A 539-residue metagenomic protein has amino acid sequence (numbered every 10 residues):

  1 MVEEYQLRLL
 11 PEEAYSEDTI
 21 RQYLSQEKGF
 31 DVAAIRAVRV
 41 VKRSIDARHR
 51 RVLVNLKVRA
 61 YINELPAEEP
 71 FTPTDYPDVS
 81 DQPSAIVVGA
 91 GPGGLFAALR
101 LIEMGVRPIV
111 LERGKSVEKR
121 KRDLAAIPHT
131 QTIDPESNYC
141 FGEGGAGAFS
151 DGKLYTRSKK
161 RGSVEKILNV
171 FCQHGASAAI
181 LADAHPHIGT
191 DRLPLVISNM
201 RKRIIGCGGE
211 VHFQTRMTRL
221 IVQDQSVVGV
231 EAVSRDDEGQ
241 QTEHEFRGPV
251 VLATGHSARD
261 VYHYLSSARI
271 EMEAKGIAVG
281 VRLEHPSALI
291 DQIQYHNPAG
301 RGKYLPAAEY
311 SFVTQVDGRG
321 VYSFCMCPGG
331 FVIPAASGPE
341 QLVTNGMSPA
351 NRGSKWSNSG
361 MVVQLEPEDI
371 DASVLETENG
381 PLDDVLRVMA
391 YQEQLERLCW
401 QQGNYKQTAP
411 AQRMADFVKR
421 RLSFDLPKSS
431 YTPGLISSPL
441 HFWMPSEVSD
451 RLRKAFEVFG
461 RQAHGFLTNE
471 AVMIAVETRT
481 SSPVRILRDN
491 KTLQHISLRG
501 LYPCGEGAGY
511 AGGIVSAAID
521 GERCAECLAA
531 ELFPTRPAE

Functional and structural regions predicted by a protein language model:
V2-V54, V58-F149, K153-V170, H174-E539: Residues forming the flavin
